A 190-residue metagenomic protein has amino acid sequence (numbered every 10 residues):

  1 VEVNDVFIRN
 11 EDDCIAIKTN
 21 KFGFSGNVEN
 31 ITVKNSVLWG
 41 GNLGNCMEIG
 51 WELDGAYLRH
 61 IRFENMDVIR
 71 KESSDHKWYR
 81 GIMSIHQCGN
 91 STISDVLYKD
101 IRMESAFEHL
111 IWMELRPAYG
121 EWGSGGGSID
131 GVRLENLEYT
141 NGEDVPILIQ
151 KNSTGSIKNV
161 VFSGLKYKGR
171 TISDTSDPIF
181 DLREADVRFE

Functional and structural regions predicted by a protein language model:
V1-E190: Extracellular/periplasmic carbohydrate-active domains that bind, remodel, or depolymerize complex polysaccharides
